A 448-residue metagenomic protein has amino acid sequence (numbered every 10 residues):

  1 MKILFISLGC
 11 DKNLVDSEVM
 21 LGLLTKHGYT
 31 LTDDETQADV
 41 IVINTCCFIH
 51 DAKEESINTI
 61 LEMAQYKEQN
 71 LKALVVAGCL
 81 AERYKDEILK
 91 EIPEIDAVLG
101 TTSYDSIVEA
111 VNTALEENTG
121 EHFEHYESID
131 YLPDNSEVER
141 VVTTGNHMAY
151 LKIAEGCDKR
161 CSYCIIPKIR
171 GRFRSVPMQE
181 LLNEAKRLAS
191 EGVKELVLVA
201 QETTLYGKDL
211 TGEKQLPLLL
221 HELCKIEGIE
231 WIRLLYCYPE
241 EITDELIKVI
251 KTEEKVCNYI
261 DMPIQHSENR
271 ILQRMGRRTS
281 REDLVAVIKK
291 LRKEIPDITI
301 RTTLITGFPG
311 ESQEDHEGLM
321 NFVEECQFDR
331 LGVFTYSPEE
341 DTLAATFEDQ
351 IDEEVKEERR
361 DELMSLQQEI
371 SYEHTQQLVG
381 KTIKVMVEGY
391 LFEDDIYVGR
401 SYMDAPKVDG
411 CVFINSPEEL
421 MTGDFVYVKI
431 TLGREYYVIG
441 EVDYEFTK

Functional and structural regions predicted by a protein language model:
M1-Y206, E245, I260, D283-K289 (+6 more regions): Proteins enriched for Cys/Gly/acidic motifs involved in redox and nucleic-acid/cofactor modification
C10, G207-G228, R274-M275, P338-E369: Radical SAM enzyme [4Fe-4S]-AdoMet core and its adjacent flexible, acidic and glycine-rich loops/tails across
E35-V40, R301, G380-T382, E435: Short Gly/Ser/Thr- and Asp/Glu-enriched loop/turn motifs at secondary-structure junctions
T36-Q37, E68, D158, S267 (+3 more regions): Short strand-connecting beta-turns/loops that link adjacent beta-strands
L74-G78, R83, S190-H316, E324: Conserved SAM/AdoMet-binding glycine-rich loop
L181, L198, L234, M262 (+6 more regions): Conserved, mostly hydrophobic/aromatic
A200, Y236, I264-H266, T302-T306 (+6 more regions): Active-site proximal loops enriched in glycine and acidic residues that flank catalytic Cys/His/Asp and coordinate
T346-K448: Terminal RNA-binding accessory module
